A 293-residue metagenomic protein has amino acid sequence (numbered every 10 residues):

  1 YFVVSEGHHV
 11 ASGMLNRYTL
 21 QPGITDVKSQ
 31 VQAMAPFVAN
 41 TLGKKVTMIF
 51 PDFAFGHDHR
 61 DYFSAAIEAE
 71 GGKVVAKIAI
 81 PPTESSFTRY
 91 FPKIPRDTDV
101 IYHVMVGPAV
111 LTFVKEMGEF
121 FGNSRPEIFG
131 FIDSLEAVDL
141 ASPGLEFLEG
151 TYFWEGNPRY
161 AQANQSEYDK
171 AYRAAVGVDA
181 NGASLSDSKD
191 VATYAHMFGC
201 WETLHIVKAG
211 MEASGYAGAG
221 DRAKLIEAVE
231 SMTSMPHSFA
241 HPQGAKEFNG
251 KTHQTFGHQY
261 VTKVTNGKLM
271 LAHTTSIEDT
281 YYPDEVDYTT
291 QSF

Functional and structural regions predicted by a protein language model:
Y1-A79, R125-F153, R159: Extracytoplasmic ligand/sensor domains, especially the bilobed periplasmic-binding protein
S29-A33, A79-I94: Structural motif
Q30, H59, V106-A109, G199-T203 (+2 more regions): Catalytic-loop motifs flanking and including active-site residues across diverse enzymes
P36-K44, S64-G72, R96, G118-G122 (+4 more regions): Sec-exported extracytoplasmic/periplasmic mature domains
Y62, R89-Y90, T112-M117, L140-P143: A short acidic, amphipathic alpha-helical/loop segment
D99-F121, T203-I206: Hydrophobic alpha-helical
M117-T203, S214-G215, T274-S292: Extracellular/periplasmic periplasmic-binding protein-like sensory domains
N181-L204, K208-H273, Q291-F293: Segments of small-molecule ligand-sensing domains
